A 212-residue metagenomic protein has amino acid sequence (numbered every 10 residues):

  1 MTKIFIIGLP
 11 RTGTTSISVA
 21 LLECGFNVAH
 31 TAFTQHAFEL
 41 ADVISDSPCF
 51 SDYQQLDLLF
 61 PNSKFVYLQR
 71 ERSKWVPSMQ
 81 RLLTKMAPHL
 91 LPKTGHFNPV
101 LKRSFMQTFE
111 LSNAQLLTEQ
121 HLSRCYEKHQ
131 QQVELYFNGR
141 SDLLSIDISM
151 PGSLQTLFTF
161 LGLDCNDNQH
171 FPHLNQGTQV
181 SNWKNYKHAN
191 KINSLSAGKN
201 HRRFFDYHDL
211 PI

Functional and structural regions predicted by a protein language model:
M1-K85, Q132, N138-G139: PAPS-dependent sulfotransferase catalytic domain
S47, M106-F109, C165-I212: PAPS-dependent sulfotransferase catalytic core
P48, R70, K128, I148-G152: Short beta->alpha linker loops
S51, E127-Q131, Q155: Short, contiguous clusters of charged residues that form electrostatic/catalytic patches at enzyme active sites, used
Q55-L122, G152-L163: PAPS-dependent sulfotransferase catalytic domain
T84-P92, C125, H129-Q132, A197-L210: A short, terminal or domain-edge coil/loop segment
E119-I148: Active-site oxyanion/phosphate-handling segment shared across diverse enzymes
L143-Q179: C-terminal/domain-terminus segments
